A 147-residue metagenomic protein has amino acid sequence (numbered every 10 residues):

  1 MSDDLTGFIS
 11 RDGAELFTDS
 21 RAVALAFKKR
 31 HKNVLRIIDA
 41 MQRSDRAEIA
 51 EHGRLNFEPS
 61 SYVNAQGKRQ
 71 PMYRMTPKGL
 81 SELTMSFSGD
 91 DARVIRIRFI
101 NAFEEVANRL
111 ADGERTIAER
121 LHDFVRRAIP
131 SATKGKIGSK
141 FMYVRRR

Functional and structural regions predicted by a protein language model:
M1-R120: An anion-engaging/catalytic patch
V125-R147: Basic amphipathic recognition helices
